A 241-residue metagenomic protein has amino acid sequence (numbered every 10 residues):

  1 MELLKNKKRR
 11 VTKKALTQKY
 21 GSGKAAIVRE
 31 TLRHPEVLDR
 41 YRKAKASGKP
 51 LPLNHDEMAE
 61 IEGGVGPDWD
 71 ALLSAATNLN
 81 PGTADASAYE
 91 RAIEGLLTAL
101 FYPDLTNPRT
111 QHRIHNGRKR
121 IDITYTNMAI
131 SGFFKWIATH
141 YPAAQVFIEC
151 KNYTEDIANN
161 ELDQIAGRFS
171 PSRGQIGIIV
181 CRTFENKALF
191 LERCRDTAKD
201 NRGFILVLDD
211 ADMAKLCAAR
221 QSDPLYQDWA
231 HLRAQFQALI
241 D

Functional and structural regions predicted by a protein language model:
M1-N80: Interfaces and regulatory segments of ATP-dependent nucleotide/adenylate/phosphodiester-chemistry enzymes
M58-D241: Catalytic core segments in nucleotide and nucleic-acid processing enzymes
